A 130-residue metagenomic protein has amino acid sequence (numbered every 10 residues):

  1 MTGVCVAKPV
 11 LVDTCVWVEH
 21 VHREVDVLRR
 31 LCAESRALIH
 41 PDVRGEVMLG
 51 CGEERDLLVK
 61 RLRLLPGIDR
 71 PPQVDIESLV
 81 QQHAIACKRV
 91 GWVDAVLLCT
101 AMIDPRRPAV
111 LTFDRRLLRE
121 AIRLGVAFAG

Functional and structural regions predicted by a protein language model:
M1-D42, M48-K60, R123-A127: Short, well-structured N-terminal submotif of metal-dependent ribonuclease cores
T2-C5, G67-G130: Active-site neighborhoods of divalent-metal-dependent phosphate/nucleic-acid chemistry enzymes
C15, E46, L64, I85 (+1 more regions): Conserved short-loop catalytic and cofactor-binding motifs
E19, E46, G50, S78 (+1 more regions): Residue-level signal for well-ordered alpha-helical scaffold segments within enzymatic catalytic domains
R30, L49, K60-L64, S78 (+2 more regions): Charged/polar, solvent-exposed surface patches and flexible loops
E54-P66, Q73-I76: Ligand-binding grooves and catalytic loops that recognize ribose/phosphate and carbohydrate rings, and esterified lipid
